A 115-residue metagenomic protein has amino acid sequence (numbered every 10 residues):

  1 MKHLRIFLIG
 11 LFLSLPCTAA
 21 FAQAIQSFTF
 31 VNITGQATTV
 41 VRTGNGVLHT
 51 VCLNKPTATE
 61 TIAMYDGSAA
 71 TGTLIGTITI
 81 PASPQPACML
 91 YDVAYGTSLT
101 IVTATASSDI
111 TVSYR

Functional and structural regions predicted by a protein language model:
M1-L8: Bacterial N-terminal signal peptides that target proteins for export
L8-P16: Bacterial N-terminal signal peptides
C17-A22: Sec/Tat signal peptide C-region and signal peptidase I cleavage site
Q23-R115: Surface-exposed, low-hydrophobicity beta-strand/loop segments enriched in small/polar/acidic residues
